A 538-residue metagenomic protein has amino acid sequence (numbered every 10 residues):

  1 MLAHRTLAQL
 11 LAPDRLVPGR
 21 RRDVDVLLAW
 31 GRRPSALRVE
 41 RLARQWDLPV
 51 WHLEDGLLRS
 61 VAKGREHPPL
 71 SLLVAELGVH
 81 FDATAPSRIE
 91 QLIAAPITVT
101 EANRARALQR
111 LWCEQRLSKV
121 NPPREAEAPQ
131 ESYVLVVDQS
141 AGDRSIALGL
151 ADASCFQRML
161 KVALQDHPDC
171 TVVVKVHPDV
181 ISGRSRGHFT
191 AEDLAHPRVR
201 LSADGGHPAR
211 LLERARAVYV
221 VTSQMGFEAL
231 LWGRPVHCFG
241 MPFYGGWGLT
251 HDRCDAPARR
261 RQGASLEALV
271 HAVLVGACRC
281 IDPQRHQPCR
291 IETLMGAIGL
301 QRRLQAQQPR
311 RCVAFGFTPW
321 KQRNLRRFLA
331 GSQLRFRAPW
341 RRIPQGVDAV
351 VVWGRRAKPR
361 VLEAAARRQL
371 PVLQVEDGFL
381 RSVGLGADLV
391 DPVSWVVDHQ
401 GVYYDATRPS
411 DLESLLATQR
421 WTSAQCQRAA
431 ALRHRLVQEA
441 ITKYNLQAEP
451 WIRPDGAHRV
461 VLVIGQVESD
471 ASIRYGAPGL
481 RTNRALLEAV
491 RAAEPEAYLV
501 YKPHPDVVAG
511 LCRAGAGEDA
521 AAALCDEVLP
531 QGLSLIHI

Functional and structural regions predicted by a protein language model:
M1-E40, G142-D143, R290-D348, G354-L362 (+1 more regions): N-terminal pre-catalytic "stem/leader" segment of glycosyltransferase-like enzymes
D14-E66, R342-A387, D391: Extended catalytic core of nucleotide-activated donor transferases of GT-like folds
E54-G56, E131-S145, V176-P178, M241 (+3 more regions): Short loop/turn segments at strand-loop or loop-helix junctions that form parts of catalytic or ligand-binding pockets
A62-E131, A147, G248-F315, G386-G456: Leloir-type glycosyltransferase catalytic cores
L160-A203, L487-G532: Catalytic donor nucleotide-activated moiety binding site of glycosyltransferases and closely related
R214-Y219: Acidic donor-binding loop of glycosyltransferase active sites
Q224-F227, L231-C254: Contiguous mid-protein beta-loop-alpha structural module that forms a pocket-lining wall or clamp of enzyme active
I536-I538: Conserved small/polar residues in nucleotide/adenosyl-binding loops
